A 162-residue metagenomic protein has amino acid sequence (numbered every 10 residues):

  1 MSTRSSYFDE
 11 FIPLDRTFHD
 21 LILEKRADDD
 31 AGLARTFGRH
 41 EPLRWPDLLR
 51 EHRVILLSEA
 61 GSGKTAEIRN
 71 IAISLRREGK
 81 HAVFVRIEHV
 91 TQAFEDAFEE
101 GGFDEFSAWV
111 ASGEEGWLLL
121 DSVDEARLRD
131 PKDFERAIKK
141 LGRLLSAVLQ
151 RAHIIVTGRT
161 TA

Functional and structural regions predicted by a protein language model:
M1-A162: P-loop NTPase signaling cores
